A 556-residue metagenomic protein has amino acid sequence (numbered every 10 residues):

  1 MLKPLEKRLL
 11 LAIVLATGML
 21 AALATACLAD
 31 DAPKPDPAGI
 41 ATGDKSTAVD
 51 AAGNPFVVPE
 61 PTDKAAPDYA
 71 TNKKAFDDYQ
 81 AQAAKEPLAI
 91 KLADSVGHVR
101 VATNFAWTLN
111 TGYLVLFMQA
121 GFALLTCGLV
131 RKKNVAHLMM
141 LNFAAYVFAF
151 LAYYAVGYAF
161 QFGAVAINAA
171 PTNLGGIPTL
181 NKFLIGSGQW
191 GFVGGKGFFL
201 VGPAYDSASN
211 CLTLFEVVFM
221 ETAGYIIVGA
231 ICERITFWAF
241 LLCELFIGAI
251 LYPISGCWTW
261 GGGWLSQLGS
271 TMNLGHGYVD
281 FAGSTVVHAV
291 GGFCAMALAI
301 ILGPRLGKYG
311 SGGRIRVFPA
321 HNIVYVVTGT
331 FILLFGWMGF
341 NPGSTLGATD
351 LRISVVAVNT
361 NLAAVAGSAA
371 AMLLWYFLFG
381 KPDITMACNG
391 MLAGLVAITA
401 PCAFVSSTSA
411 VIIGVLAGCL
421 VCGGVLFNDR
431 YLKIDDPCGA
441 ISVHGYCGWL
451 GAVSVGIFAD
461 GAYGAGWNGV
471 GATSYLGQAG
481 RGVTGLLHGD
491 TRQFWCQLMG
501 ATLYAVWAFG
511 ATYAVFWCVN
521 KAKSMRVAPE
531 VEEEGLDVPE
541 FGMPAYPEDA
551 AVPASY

Functional and structural regions predicted by a protein language model:
M1-V14: Bacterial N-terminal signal peptides that target proteins for export
L9, L23-A24, A357: Generic low-polarity alpha-helical segments
A12-A22: Bacterial N-terminal signal peptides
L23-D31: Boundary at the C-terminal end of the N-terminal hydrophobic targeting segment
D30-Y556: Glycine- and aromatic-enriched membrane alpha-helices
